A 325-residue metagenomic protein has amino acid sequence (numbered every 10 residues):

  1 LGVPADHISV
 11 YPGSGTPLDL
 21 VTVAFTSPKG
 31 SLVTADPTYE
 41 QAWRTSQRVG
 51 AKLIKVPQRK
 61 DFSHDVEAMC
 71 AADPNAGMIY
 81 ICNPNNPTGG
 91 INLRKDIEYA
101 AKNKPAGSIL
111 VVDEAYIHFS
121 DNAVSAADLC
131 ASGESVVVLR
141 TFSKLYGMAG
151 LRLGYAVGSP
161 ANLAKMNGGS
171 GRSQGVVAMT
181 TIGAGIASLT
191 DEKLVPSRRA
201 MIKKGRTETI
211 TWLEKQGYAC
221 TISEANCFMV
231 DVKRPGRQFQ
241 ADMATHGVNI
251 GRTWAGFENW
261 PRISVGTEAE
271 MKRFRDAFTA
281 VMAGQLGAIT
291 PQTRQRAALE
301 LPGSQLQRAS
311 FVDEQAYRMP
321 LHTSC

Functional and structural regions predicted by a protein language model:
L1-S31: Phosphate-binding glycine-rich loop
H7, A24-I81: PLP-dependent aminotransferase-like
Q47, H64-N75, P87-L110, E114-L145: Active-site pre-lysine segment of PLP-dependent enzymes
K55-P57, M78-P84, L110-E114, T221-S223: Short beta-strands and strand-loop turn motifs
S135-E214, Y218-T221: PLP-dependent aminotransferase class I/II
I202-K203, W212-H246, P261, V265 (+1 more regions): Conserved PLP-binding catalytic core of the aspartate aminotransferase-like
A241-C325: PLP-dependent enzyme catalytic core of the Aspartate aminotransferase-like
